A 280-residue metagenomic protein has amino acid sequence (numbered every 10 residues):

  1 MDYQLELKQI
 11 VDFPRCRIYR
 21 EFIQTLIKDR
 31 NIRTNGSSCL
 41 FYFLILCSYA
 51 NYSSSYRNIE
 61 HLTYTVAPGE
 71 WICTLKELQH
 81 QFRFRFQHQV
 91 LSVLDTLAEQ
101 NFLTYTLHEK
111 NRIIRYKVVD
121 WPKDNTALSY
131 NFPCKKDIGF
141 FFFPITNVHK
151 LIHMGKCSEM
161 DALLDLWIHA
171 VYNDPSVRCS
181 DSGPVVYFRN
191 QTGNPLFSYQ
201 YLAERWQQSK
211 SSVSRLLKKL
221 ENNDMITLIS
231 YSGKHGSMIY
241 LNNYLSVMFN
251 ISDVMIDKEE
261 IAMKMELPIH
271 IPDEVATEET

Functional and structural regions predicted by a protein language model:
M1-L75, K110-I113, D120-G193, F197: Short recognition helix of helix-turn-helix/winged-helix DNA-binding domains
L5, Y105, T227, M263-M265 (+1 more regions): Hydrophobic transmembrane signal anchors and adjacent membrane-proximal interface regions, especially in viral
Y52-I114, D174-L241: Winged helix-turn-helix DNA-binding recognition segment
L97, C157-I168, I269-E279: A broadly tuned preference for mixed-charge, low-complexity surface segments
L97-A98, F142-F143, L220-N222, D253 (+1 more regions): Glycine-rich loops and low-complexity Gly/Arg-rich segments that provide flexible linkers or classic glycine-based
H108-F132, S198, Y231-M255: Short, cationic-aromatic polyanion-contact patches
S214, L245, N250-T280: Charged low-complexity intrinsically disordered patches
